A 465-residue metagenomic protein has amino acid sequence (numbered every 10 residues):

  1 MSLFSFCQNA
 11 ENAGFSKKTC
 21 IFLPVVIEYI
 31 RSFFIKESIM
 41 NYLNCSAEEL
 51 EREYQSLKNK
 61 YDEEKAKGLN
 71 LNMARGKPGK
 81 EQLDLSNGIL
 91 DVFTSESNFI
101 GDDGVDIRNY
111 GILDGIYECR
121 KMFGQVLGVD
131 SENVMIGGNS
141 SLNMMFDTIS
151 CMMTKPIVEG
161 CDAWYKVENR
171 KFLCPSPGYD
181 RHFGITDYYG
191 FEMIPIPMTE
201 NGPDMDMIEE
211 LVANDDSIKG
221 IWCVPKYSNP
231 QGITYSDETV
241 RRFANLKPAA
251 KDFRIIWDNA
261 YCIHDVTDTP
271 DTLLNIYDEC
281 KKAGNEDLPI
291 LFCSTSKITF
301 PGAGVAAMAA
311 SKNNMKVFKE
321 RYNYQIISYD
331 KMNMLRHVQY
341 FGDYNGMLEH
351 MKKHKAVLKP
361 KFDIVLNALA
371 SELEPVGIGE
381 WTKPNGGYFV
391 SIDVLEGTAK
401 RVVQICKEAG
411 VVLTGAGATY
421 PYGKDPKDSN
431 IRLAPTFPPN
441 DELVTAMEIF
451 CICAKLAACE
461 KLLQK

Functional and structural regions predicted by a protein language model:
F4, N12-F15, T19-P24, I30: N-terminal amphipathic/hydrophobic targeting modules at extreme N-termini, encompassing cleavable Sec/SRP-type signal
I39-D114, C119, G124-Q125, E408-V411: N-terminal "arm"/small-domain region of PLP-dependent enzymes with the aminotransferase-like
N98-F99, G104-K251, C262-G284, C451 (+1 more regions): Conserved core of the PLP fold type I
G137, Y165, D278-K359, E372: Conserved core segment of the aminotransferase class I/II
K352-L366, I378-D393, K407: Conserved glycine-rich beta-strand-loop-beta hairpin in the small C-terminal domain of fold type I
S391-G397, L413-C453: Conserved PLP-binding active-site segment of the aspartate aminotransferase-like
V402-K407, M447-C451: Short amphipathic alpha-helices in soluble, non-transmembrane regions that often serve as interface/regulatory elements
